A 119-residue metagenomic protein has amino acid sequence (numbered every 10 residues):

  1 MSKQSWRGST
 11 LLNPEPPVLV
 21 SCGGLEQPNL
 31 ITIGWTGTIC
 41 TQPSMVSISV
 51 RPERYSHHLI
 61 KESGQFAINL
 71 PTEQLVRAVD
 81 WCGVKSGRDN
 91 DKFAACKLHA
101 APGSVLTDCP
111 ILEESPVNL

Functional and structural regions predicted by a protein language model:
M1-L119: Active-site-proximal mixed secondary-structure blocks
